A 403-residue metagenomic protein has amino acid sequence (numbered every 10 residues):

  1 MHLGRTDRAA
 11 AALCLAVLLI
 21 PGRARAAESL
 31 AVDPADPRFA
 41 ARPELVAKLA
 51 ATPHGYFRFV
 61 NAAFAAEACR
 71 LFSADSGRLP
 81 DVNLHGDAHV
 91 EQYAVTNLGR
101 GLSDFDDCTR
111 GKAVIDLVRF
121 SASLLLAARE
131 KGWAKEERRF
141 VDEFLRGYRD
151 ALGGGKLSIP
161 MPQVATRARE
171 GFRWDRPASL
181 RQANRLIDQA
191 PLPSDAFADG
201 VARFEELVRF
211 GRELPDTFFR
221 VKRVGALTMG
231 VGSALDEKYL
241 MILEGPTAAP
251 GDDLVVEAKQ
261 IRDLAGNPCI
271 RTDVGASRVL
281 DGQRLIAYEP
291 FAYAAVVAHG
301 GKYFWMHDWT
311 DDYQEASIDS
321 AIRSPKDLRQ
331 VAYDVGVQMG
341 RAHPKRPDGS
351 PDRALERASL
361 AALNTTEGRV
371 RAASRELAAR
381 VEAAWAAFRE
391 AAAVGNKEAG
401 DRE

Functional and structural regions predicted by a protein language model:
M1-A11: Bacterial N-terminal signal peptides that target proteins for export
T6, P21, D87-V90: Intrinsically disordered, low-complexity regions enriched for glutamine and histidine
A11-P21: Bacterial N-terminal signal peptides
G22-A26: Signal peptide processing junction and immediate N-terminal pro/mature segment of secreted/exported proteins
A27-G86, V90-R169, E213-V394, E403: Conserved ATP-binding subdomain of kinase catalytic cores across diverse folds
G154-L207: Sequence-structural signature of the catalytic-core scaffold of metal-dependent phosphohydrolases that act on
V208-R212: Extended hydrophobic/aromatic-rich secondary-structure runs
A399-D401: Short, basic, low-complexity termini and linkers enriched in Ser/Thr/Gly/Pro that act as targeting/leader peptides
